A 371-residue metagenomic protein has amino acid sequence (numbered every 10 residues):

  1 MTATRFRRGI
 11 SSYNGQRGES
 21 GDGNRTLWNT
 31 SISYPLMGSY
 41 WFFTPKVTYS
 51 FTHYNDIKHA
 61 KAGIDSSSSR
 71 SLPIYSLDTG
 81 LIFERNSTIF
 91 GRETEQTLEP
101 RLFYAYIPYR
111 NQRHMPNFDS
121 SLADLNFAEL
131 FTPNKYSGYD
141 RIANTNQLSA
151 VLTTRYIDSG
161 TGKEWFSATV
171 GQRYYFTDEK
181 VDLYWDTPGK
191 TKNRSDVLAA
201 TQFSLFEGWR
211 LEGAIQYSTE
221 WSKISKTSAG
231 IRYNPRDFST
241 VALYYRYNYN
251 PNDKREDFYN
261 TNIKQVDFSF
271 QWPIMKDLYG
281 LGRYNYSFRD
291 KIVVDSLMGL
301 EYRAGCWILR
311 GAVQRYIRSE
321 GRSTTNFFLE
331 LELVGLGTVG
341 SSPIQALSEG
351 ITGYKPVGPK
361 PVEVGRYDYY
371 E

Functional and structural regions predicted by a protein language model:
M1-E371: Outer-membrane beta-barrel proteins and related beta-barrel translocases across Gram-negative bacteria
